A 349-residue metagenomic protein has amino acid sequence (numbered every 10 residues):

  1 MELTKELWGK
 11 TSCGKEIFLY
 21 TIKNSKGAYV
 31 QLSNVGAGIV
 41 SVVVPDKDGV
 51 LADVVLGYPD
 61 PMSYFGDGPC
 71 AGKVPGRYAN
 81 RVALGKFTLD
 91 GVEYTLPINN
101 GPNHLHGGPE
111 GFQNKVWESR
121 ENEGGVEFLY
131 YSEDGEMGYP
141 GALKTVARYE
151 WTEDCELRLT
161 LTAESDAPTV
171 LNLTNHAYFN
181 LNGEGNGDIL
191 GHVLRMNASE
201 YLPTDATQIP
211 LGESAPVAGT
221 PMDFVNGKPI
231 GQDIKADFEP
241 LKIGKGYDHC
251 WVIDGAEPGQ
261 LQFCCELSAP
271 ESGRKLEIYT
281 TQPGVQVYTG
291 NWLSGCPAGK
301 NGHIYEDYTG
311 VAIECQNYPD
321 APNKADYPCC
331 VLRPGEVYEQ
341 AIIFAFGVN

Functional and structural regions predicted by a protein language model:
M1-N349: An exposed, glycine/acidic-rich loop-and-rim segment of catalytic or binding clefts
